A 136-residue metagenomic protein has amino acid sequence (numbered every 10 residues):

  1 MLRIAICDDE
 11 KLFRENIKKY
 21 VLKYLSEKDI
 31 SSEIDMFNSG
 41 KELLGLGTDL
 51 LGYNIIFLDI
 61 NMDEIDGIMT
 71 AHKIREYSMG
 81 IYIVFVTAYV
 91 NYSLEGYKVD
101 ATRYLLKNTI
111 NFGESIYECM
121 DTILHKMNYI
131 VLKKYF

Functional and structural regions predicted by a protein language model:
M1-R3: Non-catalytic signal-transmission and effector/linker regions of two-component phosphorelay proteins
D8: Conserved acidic carboxylate
K11-D35: Two-component/phosphorelay signaling modules centered on CheY-like receiver
K18, M36-I55: Acidic, metal-coordinating helix/loop segments flanking the phosphotransfer/catalytic sites of two-component signaling
L25, G47, M127-V131: A general structural signal marking secondary-structure boundaries and capping sites
Y53-Y129: CheY-like receiver
K133-F136: C-terminal output/effector regions of signal-responsive regulators
